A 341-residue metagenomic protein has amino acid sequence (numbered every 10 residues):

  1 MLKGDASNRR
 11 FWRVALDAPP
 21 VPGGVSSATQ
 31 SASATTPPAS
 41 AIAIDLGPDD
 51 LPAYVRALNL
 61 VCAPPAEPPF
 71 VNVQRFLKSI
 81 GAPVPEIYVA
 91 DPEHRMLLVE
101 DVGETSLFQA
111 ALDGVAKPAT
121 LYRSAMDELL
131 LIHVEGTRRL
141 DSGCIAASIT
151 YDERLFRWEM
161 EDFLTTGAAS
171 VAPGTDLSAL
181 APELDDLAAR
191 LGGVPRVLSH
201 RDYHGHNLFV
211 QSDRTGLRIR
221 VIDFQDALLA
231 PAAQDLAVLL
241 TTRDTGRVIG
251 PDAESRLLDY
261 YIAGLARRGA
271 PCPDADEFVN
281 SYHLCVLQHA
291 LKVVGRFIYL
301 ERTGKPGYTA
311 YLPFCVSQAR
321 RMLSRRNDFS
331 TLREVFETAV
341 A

Functional and structural regions predicted by a protein language model:
M1, R9, A18-P38, T303-A341: Regulatory N- and C-terminal appendages and interdomain linkers associated with kinase/kinase-like NTP transferase
L2-A6, V89-P92, C285-V286: A short beta-turn/loop motif at secondary-structure boundaries
N8-A15, A43, D185-L236, R247: Active-site acidic catalytic loop and adjacent metal/ATP-binding pocket of ATP-dependent phosphoryl transfer enzymes
V14-W158, D162, A169, G192-G193: ATP-binding pocket architecture of kinase catalytic cores
L121, T175-L187, R256-L257, Y308-A319: Extended, well-ordered alpha-helical scaffold segments
S148-Y151, P273-V286: All-alpha amphipathic helical-bundle segments outside canonical DNA-binding/catalytic cores that form hydrophobic
E161-S170, A232-P271, L287-K305, V316-M322: Active-site activation/catalytic loop segments of kinase-like enzymes and analogous catalytic loops in related
